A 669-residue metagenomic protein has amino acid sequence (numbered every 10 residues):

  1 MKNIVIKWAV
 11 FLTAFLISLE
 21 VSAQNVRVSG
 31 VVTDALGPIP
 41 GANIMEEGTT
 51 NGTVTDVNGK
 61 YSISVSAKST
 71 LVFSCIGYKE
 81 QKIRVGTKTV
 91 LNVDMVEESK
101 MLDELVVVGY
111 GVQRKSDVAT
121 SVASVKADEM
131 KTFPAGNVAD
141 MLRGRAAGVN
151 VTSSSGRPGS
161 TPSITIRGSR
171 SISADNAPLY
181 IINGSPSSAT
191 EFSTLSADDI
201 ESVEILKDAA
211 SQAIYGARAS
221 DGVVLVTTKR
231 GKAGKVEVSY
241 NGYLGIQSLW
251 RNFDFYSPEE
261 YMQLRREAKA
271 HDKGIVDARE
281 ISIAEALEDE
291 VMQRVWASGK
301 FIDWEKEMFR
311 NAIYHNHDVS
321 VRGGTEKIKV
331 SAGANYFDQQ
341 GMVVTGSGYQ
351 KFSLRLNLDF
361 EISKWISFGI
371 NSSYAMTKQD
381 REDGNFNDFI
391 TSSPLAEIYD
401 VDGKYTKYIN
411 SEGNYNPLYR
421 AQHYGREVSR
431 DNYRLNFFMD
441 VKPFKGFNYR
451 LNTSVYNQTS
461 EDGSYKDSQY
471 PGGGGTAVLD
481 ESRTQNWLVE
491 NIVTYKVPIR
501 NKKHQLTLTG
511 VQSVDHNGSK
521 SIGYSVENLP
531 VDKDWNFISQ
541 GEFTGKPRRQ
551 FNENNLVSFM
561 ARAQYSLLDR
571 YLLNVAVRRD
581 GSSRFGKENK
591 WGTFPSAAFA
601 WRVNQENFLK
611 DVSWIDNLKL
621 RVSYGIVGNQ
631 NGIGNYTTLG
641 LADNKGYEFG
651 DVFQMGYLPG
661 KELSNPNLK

Functional and structural regions predicted by a protein language model:
M1-R355, F360-I362, S367-G369, R434: Short, small/polar-rich motifs associated with maturation and membrane association, primarily at protein termini
M130, N176-A177, H315, N357-I366 (+3 more regions): Extracellular/periplasmic, surface-exposed regions of secreted and cell-surface proteins
S160, K466-Y470: Short, conserved phosphate-binding/catalytic loop or strand-edge motifs used in phosphoryl-/nucleotidyl-transfer
A213-G216, N387, I499, L609-D611: Short proline/glycine-enriched turn/loop segments at secondary-structure junctions
Y256, Y261-W304, A396-A421, K533-K546 (+2 more regions): Flexible glycine-rich, low-complexity coil/linker segments exposed to the extracellular/periplasmic environment
V295, P471-G474: Flexible, solvent-exposed loop segments that connect beta-strands
A332, S392-S393: Intrinsically disordered, low-complexity polar segments
T377-T391: Low-complexity intrinsically disordered tracts that form flexible linkers/tails across taxa
